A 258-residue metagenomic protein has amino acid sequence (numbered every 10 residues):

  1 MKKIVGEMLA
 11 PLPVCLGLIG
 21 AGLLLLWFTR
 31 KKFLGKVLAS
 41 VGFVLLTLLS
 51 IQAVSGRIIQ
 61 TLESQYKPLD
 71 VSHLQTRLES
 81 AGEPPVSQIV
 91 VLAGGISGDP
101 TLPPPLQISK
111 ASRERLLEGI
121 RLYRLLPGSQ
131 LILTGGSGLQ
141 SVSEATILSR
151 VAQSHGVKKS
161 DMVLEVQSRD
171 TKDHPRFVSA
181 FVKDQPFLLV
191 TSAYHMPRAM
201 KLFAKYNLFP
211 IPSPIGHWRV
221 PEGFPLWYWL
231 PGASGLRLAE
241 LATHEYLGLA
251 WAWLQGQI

Functional and structural regions predicted by a protein language model:
M1-V5, V54, I58-L62, T243-A250: Hydrophobic alpha-helical segments of integral membrane proteins, encompassing both true transmembrane helices
M1-W27: Membrane-embedded alpha-helical segments of integral membrane proteins
W27-G35: Membrane-interface helix-boundary motifs at transmembrane edges
V37-Q52: Hydrophobic membrane-insertion alpha-helices, especially the h-region of bacterial N-terminal signal peptides
L48-G235, A239: A structural signal for short, hydrophobic/glycine-enriched beta-strand patches
P225-L230, R237-I258: Extracytoplasmic/luminal low-complexity segments enriched in Pro/Gly and acidic/polar residues that act as flexible
